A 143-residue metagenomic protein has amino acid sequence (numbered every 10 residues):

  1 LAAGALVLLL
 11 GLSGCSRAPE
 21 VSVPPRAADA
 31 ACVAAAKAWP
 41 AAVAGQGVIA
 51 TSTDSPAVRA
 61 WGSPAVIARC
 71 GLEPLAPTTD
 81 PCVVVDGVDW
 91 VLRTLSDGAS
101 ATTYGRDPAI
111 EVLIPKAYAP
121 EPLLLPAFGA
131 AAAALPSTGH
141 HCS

Functional and structural regions predicted by a protein language model:
L1-A5: Bacterial N-terminal signal peptides that target proteins for export
L10-G14: C-terminal motif of bacterial Sec signal peptides marking the signal peptidase cleavage site
C15-P19: Bacterial signal peptide processing site
V21, A38-W39, A76, V88: Secreted/processed peptides and extracellular or luminal domains of membrane proteins
V23-Q46: Post-signal peptide N-terminal segment of mature Sec-exported envelope proteins
G45, A50, S55-T102: Mature extracytoplasmic domains of secretory-pathway proteins
T79-S143: Extracytosolic low-complexity repeat regions of secreted or lipid-anchored proteins
